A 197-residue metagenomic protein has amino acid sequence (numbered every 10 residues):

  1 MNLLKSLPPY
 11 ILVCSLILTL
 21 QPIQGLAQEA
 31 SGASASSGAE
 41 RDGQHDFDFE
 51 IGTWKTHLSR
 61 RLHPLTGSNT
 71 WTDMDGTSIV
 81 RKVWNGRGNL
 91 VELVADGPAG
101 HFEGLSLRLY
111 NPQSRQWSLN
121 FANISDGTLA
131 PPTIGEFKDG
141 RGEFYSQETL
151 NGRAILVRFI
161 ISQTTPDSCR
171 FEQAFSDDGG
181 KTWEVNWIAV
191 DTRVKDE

Functional and structural regions predicted by a protein language model:
M1-S6: N-terminal secretory signal peptides that target proteins for export/translocation
P9-P22: Bacterial N-terminal signal peptides
L26-E197: Hydrophobic small-molecule pocket/channel-lining residues, especially in calycin-type beta-barrels
